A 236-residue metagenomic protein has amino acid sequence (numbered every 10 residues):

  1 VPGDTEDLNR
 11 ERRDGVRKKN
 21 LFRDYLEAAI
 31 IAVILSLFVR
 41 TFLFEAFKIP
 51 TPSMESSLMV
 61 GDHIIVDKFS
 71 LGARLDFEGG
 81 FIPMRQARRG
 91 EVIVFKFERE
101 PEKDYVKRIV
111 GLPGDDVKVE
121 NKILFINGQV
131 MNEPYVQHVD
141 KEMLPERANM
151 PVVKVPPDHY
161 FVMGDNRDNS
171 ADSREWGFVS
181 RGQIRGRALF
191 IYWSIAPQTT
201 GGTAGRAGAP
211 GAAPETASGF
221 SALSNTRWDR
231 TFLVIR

Functional and structural regions predicted by a protein language model:
P2-R23, F38, F42-K48, S53-R236: Soluble "head" domains of membrane/secretory-pathway proteins
